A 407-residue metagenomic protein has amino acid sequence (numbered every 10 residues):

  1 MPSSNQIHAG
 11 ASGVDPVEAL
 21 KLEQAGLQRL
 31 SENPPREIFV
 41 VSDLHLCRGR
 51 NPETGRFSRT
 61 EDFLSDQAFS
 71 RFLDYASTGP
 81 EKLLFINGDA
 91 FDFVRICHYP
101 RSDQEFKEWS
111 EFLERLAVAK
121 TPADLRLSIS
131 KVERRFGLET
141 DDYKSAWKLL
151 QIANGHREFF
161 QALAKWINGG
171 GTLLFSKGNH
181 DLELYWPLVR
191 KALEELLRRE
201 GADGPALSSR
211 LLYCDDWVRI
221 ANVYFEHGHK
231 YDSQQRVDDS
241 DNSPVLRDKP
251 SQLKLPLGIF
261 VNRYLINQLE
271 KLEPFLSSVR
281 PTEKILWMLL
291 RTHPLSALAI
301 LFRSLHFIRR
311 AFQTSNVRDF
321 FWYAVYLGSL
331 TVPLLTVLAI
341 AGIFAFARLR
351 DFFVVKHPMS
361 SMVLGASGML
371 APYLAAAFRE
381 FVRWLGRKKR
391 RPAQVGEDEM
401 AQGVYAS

Functional and structural regions predicted by a protein language model:
P2-S407: Extended recognition/assembly regions associated with phosphoester-bond processing machinery
